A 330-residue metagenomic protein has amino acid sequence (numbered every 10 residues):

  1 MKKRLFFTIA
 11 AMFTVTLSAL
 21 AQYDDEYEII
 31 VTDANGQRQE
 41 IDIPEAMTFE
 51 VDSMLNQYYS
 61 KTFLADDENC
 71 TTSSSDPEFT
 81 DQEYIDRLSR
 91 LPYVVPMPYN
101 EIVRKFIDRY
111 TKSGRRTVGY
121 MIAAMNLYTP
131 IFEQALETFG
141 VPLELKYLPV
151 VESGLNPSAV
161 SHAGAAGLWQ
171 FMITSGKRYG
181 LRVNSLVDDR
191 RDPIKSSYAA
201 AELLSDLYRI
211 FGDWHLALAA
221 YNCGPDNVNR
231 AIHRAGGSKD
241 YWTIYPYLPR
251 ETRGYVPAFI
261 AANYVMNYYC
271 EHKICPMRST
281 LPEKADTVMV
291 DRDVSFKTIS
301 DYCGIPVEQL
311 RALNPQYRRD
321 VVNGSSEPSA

Functional and structural regions predicted by a protein language model:
M1-E26: Bacterial Sec-dependent N-terminal signal peptides
L20-F139: An acidic, Gly/Ser/Thr/Pro-rich helix-cap/linker signature
I102-K105, Y120, A124-L127, I131 (+13 more regions): Extracytoplasmic/secreted proteins, especially bacterial periplasmic and envelope-associated proteins
F106-Y120, G154-H162, Q170-G212, I232-P246 (+1 more regions): Substrate-binding clefts and substrate-entry loops adjacent to catalytic sites of polymer-processing enzymes acting on
V141-A159, A217-G224, L310-N314: Short, functionally critical alpha-helical segments immediately adjacent to catalytic or ligand/cofactor-binding
L248, L313-A330: Extracellular LysM carbohydrate-binding repeats and other cell-envelope/extracellular binding modules
R250-E271, E327-S329: Catalytic cores of secreted or luminal carbohydrate-active enzymes
M277-G304: Primarily a LysM-type cell-wall glycan-binding module
